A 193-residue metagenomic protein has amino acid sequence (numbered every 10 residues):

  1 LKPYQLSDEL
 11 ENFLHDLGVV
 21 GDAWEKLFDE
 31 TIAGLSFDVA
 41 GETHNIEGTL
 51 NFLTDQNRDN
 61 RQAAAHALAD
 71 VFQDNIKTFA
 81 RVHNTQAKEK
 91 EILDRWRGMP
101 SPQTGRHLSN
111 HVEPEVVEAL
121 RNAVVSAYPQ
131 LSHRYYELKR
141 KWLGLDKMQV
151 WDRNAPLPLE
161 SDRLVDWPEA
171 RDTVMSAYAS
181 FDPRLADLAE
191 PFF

Functional and structural regions predicted by a protein language model:
L1-F181: A well-structured
K147-V150, R184-F193: Long, charged, glycine-rich C-terminal linkers/tails
